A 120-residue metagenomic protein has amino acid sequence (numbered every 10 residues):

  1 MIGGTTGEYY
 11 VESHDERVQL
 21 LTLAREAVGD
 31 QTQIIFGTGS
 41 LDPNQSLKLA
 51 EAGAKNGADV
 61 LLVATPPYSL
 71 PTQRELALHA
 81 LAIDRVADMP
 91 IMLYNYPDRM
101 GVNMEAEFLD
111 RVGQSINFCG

Functional and structural regions predicted by a protein language model:
M1-N103, L109: Active-site beta->alpha loop and helix N-cap motifs at the rims of alpha/beta catalytic domains
N103-G120: Catalytic pocket-lining loop regions of alpha/beta-barrel enzymes, especially the amidohydrolase/enolase/GH5 lineages
